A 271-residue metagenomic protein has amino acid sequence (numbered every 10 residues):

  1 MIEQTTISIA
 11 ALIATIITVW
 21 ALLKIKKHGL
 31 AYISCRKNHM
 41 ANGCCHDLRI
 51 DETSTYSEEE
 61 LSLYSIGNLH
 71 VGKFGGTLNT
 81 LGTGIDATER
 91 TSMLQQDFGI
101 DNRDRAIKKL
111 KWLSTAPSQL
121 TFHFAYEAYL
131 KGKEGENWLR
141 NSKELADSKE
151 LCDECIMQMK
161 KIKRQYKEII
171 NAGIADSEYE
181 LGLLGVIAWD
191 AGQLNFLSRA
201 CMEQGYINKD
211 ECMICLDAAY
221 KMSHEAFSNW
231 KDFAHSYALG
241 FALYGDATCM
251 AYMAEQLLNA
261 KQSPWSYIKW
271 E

Functional and structural regions predicted by a protein language model:
E3, S8, A14-C212, A219-E271: Polar/charged low-complexity regulatory segments
